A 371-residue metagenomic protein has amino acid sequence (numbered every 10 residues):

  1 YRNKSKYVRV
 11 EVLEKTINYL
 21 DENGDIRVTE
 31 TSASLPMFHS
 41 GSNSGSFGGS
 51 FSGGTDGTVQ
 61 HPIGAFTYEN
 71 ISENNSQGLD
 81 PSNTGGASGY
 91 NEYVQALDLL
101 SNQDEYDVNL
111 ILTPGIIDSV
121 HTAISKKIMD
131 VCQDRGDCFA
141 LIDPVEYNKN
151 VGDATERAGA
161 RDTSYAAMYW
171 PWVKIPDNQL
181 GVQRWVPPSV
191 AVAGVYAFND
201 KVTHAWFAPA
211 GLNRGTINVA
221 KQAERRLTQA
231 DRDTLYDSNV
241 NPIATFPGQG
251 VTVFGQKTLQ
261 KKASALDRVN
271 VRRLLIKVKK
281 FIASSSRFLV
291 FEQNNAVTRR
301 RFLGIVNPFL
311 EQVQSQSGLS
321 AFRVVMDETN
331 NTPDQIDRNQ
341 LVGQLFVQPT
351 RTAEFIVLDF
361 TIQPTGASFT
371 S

Functional and structural regions predicted by a protein language model:
Y1-S371: Structured, hydrophobic secondary-structure cores that serve as assembly/anchoring elements
